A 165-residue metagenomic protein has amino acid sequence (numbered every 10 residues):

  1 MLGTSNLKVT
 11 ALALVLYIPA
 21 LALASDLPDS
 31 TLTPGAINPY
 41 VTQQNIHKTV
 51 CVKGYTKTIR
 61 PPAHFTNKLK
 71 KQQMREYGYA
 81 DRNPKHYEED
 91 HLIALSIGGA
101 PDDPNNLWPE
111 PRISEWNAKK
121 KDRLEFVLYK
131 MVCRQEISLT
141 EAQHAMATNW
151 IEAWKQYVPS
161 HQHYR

Functional and structural regions predicted by a protein language model:
L2-V9, V15-Y87, S96-R165: Nuclease and nuclease-like effector domains acting on nucleic acids or nucleotide cofactors
